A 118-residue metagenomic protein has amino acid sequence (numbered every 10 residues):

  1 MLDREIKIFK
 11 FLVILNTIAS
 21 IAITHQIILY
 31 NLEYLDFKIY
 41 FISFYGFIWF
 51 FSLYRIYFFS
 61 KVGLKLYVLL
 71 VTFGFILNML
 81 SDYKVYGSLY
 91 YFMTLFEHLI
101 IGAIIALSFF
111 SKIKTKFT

Functional and structural regions predicted by a protein language model:
M1-T118: Topology signature of small-to-medium multi-pass alpha-helical membrane proteins
